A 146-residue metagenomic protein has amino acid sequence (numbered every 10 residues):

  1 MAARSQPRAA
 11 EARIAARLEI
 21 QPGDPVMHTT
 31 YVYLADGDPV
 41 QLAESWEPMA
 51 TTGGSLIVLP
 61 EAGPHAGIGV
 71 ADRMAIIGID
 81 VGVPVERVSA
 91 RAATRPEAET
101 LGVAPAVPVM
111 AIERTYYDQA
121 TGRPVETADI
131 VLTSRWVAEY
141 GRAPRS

Functional and structural regions predicted by a protein language model:
M1-S146: All-alpha effector-binding/dimerization core of bacterial HTH-type transcriptional repressors
